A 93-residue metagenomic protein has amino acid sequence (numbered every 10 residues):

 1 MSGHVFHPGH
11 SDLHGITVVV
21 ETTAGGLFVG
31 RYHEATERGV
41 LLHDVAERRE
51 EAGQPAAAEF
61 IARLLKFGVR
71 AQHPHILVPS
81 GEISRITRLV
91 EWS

Functional and structural regions predicted by a protein language model:
S2-S93: Conserved RNA-binding domains used in RNP assembly and mRNA/RNA metabolism
